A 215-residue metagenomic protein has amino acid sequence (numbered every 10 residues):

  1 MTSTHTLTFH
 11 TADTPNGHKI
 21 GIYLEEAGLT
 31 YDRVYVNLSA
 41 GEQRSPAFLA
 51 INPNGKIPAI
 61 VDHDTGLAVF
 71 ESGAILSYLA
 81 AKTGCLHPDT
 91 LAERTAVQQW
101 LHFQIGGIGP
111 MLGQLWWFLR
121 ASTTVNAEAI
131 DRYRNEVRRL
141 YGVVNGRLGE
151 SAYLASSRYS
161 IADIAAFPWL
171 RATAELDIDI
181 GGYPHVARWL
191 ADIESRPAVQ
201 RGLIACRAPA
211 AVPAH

Functional and structural regions predicted by a protein language model:
M1-R132, N145: GST-like domain detector, emphasizing the conserved glutathione-binding G-site in the N-terminal thioredoxin-like
I22, A47, A59, N135-V137 (+3 more regions): Sequence-pattern detector for short linear motifs and compositional/periodic biases rather than a specific fold
N37, I161, C206-R207: Short, solvent-exposed turn/loop segments enriched in Gly/Ser/Thr/Pro and often Arg
G41, L190, A210-A211: Generic structural signal for helix capping and beta-alpha/helix-loop junctions
P58-A59, L148, P209-A214: A general structural signal for short secondary-structure boundary/capping elements
L79, A92, L101-P197, G202: GST-like fold's C-terminal all-alpha helical module
V199-H215: Terminal-tail/helix-coil boundary detector
